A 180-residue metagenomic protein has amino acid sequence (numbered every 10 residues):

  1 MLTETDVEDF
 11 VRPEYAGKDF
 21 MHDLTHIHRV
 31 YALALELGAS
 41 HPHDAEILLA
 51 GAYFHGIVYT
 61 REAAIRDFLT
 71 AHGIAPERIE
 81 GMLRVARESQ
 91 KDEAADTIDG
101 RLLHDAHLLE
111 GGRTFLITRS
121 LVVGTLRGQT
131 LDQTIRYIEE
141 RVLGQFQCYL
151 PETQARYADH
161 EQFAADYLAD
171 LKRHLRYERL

Functional and structural regions predicted by a protein language model:
M1-L2, Y15-H41, F54, E93-L180: Divalent metal-dependent phosphate-bond-processing catalytic cores, especially two-metal-ion Mg2+/Mn2+ enzymes that act
V30-E36, R61-G73: An active-site-proximal "capping" alpha-helix that borders the catalytic cofactor pocket
H41-P42, G73: Phosphate/pyrophosphate-binding loops at sites that engage ATP/ADP/AMP, CoA/4′-phosphopantetheine, polyphosphate
H43-A45, R78: Membrane-helix interface segments
A45-A63, L83-K91: His-Asp-centered metal-binding catalytic motifs of divalent-metal-dependent phosphohydrolases/nucleases
Y59, T70, I74, E88-K91 (+1 more regions): Short helix-capping and hinge/turn segments at secondary-structure transitions, especially at repeat and domain
A75-M82: Membrane-interface starts of transmembrane alpha-helices
